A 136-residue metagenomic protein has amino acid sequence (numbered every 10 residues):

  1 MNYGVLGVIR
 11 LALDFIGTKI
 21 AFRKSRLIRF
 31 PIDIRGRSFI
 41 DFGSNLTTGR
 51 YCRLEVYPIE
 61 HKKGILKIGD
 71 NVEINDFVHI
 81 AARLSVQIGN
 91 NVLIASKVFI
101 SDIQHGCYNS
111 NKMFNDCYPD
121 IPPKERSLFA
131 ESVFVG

Functional and structural regions predicted by a protein language model:
M1-D102, F129-G136: Domain-scale signature associated with acetyltransferase and cell-envelope carbohydrate enzymes
G64, H105-K112: Conserved SAM-binding loop
G89, S101-G106, D120, E125: Right-handed parallel beta-helix
K112-F134: Surface-exposed acidic, glycine/proline-enriched linker/cap segments that occur as 15-30-residue helix-coil
